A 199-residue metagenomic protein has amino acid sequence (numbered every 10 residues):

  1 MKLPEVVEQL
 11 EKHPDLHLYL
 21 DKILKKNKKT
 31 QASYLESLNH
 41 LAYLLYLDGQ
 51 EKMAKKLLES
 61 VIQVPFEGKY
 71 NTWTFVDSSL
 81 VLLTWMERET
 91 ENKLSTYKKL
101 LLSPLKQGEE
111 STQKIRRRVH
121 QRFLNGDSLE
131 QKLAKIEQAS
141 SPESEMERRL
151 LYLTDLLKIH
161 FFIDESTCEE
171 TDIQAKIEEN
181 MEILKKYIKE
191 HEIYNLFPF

Functional and structural regions predicted by a protein language model:
Y19-I23, M53-I62, N92-L105, E130-S140 (+1 more regions): Alpha-helical repeat scaffolds
I23-T30, V64-G68, P104-G108, S140-E143 (+1 more regions): Alpha-helical junction/boundary sensor with strong preference for TPR arrays
K29-A32, F162-T171: Charged, low-complexity interaction regions
A32, W73-T74, E143-E147: Residue signature of alpha-solenoid helical repeat architecture, marking inter-repeat boundaries and helix-start
H40, D77, V81-L82, I115-H120 (+2 more regions): "A position-specific structural signal for the A-helix of alpha-solenoid helical repeats
